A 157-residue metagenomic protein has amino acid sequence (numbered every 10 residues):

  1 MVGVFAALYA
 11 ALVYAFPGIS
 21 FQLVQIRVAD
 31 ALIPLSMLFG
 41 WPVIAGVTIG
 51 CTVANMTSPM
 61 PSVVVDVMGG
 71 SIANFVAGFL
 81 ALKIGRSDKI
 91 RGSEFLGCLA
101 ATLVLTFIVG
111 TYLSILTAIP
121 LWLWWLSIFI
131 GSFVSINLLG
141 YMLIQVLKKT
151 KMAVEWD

Functional and structural regions predicted by a protein language model:
M1-I44: Hydrophobic transmembrane alpha-helices
P17-R27, T52-D157: Membrane-embedded alpha-helical hairpins and interfacial helices in multi-pass inner-membrane proteins
S36-T48, S87-E94: Membrane-helix interface "capping/anchor" motifs
